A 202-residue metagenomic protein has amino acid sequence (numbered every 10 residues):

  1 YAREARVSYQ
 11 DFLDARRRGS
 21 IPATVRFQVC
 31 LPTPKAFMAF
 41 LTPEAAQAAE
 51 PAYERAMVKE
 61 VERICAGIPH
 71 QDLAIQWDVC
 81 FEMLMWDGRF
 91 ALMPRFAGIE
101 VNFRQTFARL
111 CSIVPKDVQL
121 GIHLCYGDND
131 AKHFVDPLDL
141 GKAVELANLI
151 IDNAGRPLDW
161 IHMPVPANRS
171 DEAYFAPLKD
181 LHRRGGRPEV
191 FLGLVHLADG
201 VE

Functional and structural regions predicted by a protein language model:
Y1-P69, A74-F103: Active-site-proximal, glycine-rich beta->alpha crossover segments in alpha/beta enzymes that shape flexible
A5-R16, E54, V58-C65, R104-C111 (+4 more regions): Generic structural signal for well-ordered alpha-helices, preferentially at hydrophobic/aromatic core positions
G19-I21, G67-P69, I113-K116, N153-R156 (+1 more regions): Short helix-capping segments at alpha-helix termini
T24-C30, D72-Q76, D117-H123, P157-H162 (+1 more regions): Structural preference for beta-strand elements that scaffold enzyme active sites
P32-A36, D78-E82, C125-N129, M163-N168 (+1 more regions): Active-site beta-loop-alpha junctions enriched in small/polar residues
M38-A45, L84-R89, A131-D136, D171-F175 (+1 more regions): A short acidic (Asp/Glu
D87-M93, A97-V101, Q105-P164: Non-catalytic scaffold segments within catalytic domains of secreted glycoside hydrolases
I151-E202: Catalytic-face loop-and-helix region of soluble metabolic enzyme cores
